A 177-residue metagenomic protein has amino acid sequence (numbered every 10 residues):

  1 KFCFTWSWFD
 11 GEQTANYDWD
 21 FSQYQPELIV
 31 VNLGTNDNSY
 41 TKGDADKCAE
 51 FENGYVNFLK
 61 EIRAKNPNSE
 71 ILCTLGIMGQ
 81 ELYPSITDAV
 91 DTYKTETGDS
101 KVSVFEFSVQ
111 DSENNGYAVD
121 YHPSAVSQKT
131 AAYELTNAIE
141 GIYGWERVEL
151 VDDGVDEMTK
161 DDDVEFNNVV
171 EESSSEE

Functional and structural regions predicted by a protein language model:
K1-A49, I77-P84, A118, H122: Conserved SGNH/GDSL esterase-like catalytic core that processes O-acyl groups on lipids and polysaccharides
A15-Y24, K60-K65, T95, I142-W145: Surface-exposed acidic, glycine-flexible loop patches that form ligand/cofactor-binding and adhesion interfaces
N16, G54-F58, E134: Well-ordered alpha-helical segments embedded in enzymatic catalytic cores
E27-N32, E70-L75, S103-E106: Structural recognition of the beta-strand scaffold that forms the well-ordered cores of secreted hydrolase catalytic
S39, I77-G154: Catalytic His-Asp segment of secreted/periplasmic serine-dependent ester chemistry enzymes
E50-S69, L75, A89: Extracytoplasmic, non-cytosolic globular domains
N66, T97-D99, D161: Short, well-ordered coil/turn elements that cap or connect secondary structure elements
V151-E177: Ser/Thr/Gly/Pro-rich low-complexity, disordered linker/stalk segments of secreted and cell-surface proteins
